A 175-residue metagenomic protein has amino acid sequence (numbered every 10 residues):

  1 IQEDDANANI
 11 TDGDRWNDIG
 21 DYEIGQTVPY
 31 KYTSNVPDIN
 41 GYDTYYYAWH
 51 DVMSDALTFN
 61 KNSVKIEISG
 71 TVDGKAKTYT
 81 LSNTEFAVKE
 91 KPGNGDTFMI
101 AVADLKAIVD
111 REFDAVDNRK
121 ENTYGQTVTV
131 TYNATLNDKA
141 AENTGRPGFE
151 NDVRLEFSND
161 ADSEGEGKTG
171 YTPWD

Functional and structural regions predicted by a protein language model:
I1-G41, H50, E150-L155, N159-D175: Serine/threonine-rich, low-complexity linker/repeat segments that form flexible spacers/stalks
D18-D21, G70-K139: Extracellular adhesion/glycan-binding regions together with long Ser/Thr- and acidic-residue-rich low-complexity tracts
G25-P29, T44-Y46, K61-S63, G95-T97 (+1 more regions): Extracellular structured ligand-interaction cores
Y32, Y45, E112-P173: Serine/threonine-enriched low-complexity regions used as flexible
T33-G70: Low-complexity, serine/threonine/proline/glycine-rich extracellular segments that form mucin-like
D51, S82-T84, A101-E112, F149 (+2 more regions): Extracytoplasmic/secretory soluble proteins
I68-V72, F157-N159: Short acidic, glycine-rich loop/turn motifs
